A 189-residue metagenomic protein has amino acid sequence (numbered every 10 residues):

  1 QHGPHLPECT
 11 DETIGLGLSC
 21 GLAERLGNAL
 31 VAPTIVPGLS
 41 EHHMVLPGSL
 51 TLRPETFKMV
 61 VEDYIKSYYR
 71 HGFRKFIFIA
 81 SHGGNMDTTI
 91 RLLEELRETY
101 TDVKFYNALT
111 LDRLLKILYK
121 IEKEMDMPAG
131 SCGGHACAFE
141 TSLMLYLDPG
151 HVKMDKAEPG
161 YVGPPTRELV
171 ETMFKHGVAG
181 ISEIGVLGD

Functional and structural regions predicted by a protein language model:
Q1-I77, S81-D189: Extended, histidine- and acidic-residue-enriched regions that form the cofactor-binding/catalytic faces
